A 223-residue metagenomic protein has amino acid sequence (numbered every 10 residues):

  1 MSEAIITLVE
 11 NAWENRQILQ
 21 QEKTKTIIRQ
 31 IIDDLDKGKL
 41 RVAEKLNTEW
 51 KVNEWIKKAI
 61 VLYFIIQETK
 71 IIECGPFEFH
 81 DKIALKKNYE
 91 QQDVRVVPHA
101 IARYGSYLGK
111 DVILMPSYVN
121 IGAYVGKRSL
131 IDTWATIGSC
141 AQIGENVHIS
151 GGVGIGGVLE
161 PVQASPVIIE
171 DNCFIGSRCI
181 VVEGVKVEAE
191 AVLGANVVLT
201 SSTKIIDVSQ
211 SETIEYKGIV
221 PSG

Functional and structural regions predicted by a protein language model:
M1-V94, S222-G223: Terminal amphipathic alpha-helical/low-complexity segments used for targeting or macromolecular assembly
V94-P221: Structural signal for interior beta-strand "rungs" in well-ordered beta-sheet cores of soluble enzyme domains
